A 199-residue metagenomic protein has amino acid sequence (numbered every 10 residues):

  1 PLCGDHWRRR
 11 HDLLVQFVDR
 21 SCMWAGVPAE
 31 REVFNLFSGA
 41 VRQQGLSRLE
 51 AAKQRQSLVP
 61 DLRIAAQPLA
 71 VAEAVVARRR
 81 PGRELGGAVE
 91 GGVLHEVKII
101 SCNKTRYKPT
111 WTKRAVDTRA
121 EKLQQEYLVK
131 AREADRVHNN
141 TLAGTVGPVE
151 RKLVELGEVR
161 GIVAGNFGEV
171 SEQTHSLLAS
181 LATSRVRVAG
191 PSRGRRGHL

Functional and structural regions predicted by a protein language model:
P1-L14: Short Cys/His-based metal-binding microdomains
L2, P109-R114, H175-L181: Short secondary-structure boundary/capping segments
L14, S21, A25, R187 (+1 more regions): Positively charged, helix-rich recognition surfaces that bind polyanionic ligands
F17, S21-N140, G144, P148-R151: Active-site metal-binding core of divalent-cation-utilizing nuclease and nuclease-like domains
W24, P28, P68, E155 (+2 more regions): Short amphipathic alpha-helical interaction elements and helix-loop-helix interfaces that mediate dimerization
Q44-L49, T174-T183: Short, surface-exposed amphipathic charged segments that create phosphate/polyanion-binding patches used for binding
A115-E121, E126, A179-H198: Acidic, Ser/Thr-rich peripheral helices and adjacent loops at domain boundaries
G147-L178: Nucleic-acid nuclease catalytic cores
